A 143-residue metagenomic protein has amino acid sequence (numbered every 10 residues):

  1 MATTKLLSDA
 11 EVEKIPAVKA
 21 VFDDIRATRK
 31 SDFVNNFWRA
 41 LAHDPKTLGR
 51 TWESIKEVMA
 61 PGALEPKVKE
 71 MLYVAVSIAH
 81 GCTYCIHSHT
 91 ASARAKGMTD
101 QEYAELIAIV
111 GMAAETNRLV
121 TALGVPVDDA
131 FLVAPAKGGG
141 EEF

Functional and structural regions predicted by a protein language model:
M1-F143: Hydrophobic alpha-helical segments
